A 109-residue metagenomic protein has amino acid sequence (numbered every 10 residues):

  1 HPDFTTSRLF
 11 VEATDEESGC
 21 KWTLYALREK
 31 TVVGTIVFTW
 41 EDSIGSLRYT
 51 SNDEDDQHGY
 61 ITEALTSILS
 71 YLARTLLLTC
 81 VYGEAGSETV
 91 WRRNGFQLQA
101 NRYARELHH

Functional and structural regions predicted by a protein language model:
H1-E54, Y71, T75-G86, L98-H109: GNAT-family acyltransferases
Q57-R74, R93: Conserved acetyl-CoA-binding loop-helix of GNAT-fold acetyltransferases
S87-N94: Acidic, divalent-metal-coordinating active-site segment for phosphoryl/phosphodiester hydrolysis, typified by short
